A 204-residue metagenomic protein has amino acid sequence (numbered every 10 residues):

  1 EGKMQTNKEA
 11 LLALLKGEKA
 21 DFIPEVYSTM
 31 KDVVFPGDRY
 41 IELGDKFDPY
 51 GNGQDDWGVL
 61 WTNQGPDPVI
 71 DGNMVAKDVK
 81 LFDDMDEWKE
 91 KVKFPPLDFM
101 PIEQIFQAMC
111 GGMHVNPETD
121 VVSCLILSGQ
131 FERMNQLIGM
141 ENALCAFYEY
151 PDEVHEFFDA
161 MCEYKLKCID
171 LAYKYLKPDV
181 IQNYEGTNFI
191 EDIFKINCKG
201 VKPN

Functional and structural regions predicted by a protein language model:
E1-M30, K91-N204: Active-site loop segments of alpha/beta catalytic cores
E9, Y27, Y40, W57 (+3 more regions): Intrinsic disorder/low-complexity detector
K16-E18, I23-L60, Q64: N-terminal accessory/capping or targeting/presequence segment of soluble
V33-R39, I70-M74, E132-N135: Short, solvent-exposed polar/charged micro-motifs at secondary-structure junctions
P49-N52, W57, A76-V79, D170-E185: A broadly tuned preference for mixed-charge, low-complexity surface segments
N52-Q104, V115-V121: A contiguous, low-structure linker/loop signature
